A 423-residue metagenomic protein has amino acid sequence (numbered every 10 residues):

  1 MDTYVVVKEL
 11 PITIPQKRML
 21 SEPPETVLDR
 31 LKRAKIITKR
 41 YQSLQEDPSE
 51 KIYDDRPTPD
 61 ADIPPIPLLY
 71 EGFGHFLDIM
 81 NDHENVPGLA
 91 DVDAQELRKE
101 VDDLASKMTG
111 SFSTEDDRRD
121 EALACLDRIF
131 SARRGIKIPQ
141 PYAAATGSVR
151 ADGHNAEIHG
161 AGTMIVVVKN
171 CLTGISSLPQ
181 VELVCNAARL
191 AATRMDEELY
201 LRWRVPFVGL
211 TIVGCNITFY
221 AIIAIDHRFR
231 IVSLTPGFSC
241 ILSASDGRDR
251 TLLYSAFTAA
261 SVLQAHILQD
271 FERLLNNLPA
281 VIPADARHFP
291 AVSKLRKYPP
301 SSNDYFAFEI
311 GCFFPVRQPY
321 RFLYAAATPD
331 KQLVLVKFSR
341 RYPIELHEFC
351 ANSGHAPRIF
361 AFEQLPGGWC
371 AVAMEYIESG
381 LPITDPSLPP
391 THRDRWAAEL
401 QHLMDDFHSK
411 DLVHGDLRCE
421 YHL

Functional and structural regions predicted by a protein language model:
V5-R128, L252-F257, A265, Q269-N276 (+1 more regions): Charged, often low-complexity linker/regulatory segments
R18, I66, F73-W203, V413 (+1 more regions): A short, conserved, highly charged catalytic patch centered on acidic carboxylates
I175-Q180, A188-P236, G367: Nucleic-acid nuclease catalytic cores
T251-F314: Juxta-kinase regulatory segment immediately upstream of eukaryotic protein kinase catalytic domains
Y298-P357: ATP-binding glycine-rich loop module of kinase domains
S339, E348-A398: Conserved structural core of kinase catalytic domains
H402-L412: Protein kinase catalytic-loop region centered on the HRD/HxD motif
E420-L423: Hydrophobic residue at the +6 position relative to the catalytic HRD Asp in the kinase catalytic loop
